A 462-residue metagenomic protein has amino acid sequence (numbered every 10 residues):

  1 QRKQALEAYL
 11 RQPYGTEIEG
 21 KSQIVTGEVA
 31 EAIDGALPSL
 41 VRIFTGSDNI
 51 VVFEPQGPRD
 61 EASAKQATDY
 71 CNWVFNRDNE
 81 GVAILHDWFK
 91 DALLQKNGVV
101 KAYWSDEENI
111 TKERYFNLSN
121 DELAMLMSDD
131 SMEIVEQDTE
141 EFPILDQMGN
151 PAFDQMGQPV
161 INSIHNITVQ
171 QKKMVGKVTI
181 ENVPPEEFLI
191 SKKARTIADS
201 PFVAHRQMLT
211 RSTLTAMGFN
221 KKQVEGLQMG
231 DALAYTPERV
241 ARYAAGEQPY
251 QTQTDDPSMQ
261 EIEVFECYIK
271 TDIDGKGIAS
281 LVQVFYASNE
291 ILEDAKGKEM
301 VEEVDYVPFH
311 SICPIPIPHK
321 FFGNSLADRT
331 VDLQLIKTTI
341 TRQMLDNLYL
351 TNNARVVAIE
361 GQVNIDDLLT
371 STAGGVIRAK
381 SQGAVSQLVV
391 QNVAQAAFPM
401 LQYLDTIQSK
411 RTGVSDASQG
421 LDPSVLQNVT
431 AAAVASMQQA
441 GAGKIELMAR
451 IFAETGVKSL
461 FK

Functional and structural regions predicted by a protein language model:
Q1-K462: Extended alpha-helical, oligomerization-prone segments that build pores/tubes and scaffolds
